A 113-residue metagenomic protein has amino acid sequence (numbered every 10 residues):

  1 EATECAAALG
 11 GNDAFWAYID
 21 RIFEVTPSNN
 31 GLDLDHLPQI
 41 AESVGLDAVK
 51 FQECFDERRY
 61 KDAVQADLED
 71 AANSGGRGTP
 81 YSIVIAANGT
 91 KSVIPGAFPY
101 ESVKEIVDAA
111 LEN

Functional and structural regions predicted by a protein language model:
E1-E42, S74-R77, D108-A109, N113: Structural alpha/beta surface segment adjacent to cysteine/selenocysteine redox centers across thiol/disulfide enzymes
D35-N113: C-terminal cap of thioredoxin/glutaredoxin-like
